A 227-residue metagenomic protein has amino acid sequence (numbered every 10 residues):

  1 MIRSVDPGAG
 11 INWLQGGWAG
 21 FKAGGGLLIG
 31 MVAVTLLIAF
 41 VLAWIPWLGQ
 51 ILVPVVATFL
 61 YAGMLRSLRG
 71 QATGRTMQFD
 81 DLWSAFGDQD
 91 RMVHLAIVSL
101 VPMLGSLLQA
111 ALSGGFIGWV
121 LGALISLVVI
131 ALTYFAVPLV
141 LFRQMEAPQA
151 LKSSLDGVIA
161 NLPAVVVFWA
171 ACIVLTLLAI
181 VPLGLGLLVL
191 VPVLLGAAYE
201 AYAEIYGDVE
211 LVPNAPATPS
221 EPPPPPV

Functional and structural regions predicted by a protein language model:
M1-V227: Hydrophobic alpha-helical membrane segments
